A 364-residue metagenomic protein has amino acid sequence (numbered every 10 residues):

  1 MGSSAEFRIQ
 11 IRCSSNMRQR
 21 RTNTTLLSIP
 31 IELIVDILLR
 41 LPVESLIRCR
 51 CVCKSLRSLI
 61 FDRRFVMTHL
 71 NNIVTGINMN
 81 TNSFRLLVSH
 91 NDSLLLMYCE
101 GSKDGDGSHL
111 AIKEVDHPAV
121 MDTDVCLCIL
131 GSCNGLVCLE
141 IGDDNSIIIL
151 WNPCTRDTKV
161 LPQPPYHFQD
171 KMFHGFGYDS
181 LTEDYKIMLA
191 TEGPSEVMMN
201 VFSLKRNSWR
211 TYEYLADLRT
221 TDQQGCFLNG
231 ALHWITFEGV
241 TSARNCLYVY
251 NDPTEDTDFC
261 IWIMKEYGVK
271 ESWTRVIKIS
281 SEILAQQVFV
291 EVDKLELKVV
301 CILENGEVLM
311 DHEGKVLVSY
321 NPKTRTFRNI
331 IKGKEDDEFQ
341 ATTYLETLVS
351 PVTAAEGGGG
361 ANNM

Functional and structural regions predicted by a protein language model:
M1-M364: Short, conserved recognition motifs on repeat-domain binding surfaces
